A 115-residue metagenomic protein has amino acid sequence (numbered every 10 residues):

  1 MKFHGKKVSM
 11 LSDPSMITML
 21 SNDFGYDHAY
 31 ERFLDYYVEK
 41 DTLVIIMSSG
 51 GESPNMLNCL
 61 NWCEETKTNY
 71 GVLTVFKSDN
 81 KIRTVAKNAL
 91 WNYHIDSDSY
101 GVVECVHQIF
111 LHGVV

Functional and structural regions predicted by a protein language model:
M1-V115: Glycine-rich phosphate-binding loops that contact phosphosugars or nucleotide phosphates
